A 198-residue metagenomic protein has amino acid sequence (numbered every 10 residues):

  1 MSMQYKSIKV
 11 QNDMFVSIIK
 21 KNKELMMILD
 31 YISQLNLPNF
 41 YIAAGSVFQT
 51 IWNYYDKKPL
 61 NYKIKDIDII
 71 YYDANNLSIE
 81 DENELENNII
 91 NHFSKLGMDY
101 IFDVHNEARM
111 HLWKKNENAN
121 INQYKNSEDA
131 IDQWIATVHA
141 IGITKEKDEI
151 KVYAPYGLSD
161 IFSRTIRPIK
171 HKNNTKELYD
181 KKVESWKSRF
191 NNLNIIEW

Functional and structural regions predicted by a protein language model:
M1-W198: Catalytic cores of the polymerase beta-like nucleotidyltransferase superfamily and closely associated nucleotide
